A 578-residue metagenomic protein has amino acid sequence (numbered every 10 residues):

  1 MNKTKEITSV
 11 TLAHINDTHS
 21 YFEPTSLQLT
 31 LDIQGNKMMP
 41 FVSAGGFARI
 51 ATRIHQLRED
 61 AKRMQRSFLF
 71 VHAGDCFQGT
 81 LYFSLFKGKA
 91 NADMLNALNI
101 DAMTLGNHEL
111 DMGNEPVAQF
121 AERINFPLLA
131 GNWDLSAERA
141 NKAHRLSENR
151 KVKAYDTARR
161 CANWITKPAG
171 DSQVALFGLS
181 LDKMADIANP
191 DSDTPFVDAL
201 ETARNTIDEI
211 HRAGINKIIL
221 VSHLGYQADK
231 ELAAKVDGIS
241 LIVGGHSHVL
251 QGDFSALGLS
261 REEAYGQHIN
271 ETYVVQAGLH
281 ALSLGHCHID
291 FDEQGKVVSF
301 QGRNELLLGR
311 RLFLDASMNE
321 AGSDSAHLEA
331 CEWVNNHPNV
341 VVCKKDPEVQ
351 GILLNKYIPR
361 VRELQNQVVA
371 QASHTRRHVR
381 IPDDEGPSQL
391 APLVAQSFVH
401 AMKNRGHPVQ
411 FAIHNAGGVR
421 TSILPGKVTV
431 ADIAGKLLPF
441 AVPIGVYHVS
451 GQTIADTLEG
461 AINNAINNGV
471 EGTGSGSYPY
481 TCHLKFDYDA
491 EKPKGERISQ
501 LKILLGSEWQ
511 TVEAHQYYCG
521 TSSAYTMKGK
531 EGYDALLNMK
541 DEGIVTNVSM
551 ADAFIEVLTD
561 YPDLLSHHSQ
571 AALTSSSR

Functional and structural regions predicted by a protein language model:
M1-L308, L390-S397, A412, H448 (+2 more regions): Acidic, metal/ion-coordinating pockets
N2-P24, L29-S43, A51, G278-R578: Catalytic centers of hydrolytic enzymes
